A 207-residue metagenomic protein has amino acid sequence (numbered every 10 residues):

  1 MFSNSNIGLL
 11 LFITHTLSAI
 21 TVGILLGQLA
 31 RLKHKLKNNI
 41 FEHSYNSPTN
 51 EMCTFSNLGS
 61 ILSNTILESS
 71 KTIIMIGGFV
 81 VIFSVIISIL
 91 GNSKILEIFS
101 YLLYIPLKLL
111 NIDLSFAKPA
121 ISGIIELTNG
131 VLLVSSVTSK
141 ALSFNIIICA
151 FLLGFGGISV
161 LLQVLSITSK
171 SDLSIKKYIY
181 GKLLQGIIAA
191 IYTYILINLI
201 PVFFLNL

Functional and structural regions predicted by a protein language model:
M1, L11, H15-I24, K140-L207: C-terminal transmembrane helix pair
M1-S47: Conserved, well-structured core segments that form the ligand-binding/active-site neighborhood of functional domains
Q28-K37, I89-E97, P106, L110 (+2 more regions): Membrane-interface elements of multi-pass transporters and channels
L32-E68: Intrinsically disordered, low-complexity non-transmembrane regions of multi-pass membrane transporters
L32-F41, V134-S139, L173-K176: A short, terminal or domain-edge coil/loop segment
L62, I66-I147: Transmembrane helical segments that form the transport core of multi-pass membrane transport proteins
